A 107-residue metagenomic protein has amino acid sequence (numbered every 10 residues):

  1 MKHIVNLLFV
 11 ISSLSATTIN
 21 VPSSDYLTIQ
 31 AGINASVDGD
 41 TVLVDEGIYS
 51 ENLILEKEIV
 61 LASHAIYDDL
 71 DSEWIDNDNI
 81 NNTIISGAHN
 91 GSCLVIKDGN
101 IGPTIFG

Functional and structural regions predicted by a protein language model:
H3-S15: Sec-dependent N-terminal signal peptides
S12-S15, A31, C93: Terminal export signals
T17-S50: Acidic Gly/Asp/Thr-rich repetitive segments characteristic of extracellular carbohydrate-active and adhesion proteins
S24, I59-G107: Right-handed parallel beta-helix/beta-spiral solenoid domain characteristic of secreted/periplasmic
G39-T41, E46, N52, E58-V60 (+2 more regions): Detector for repetitive beta-architecture
E51-N52, D71: Glycine/Thr-rich phosphate-binding loops of Rossmann-like dinucleotide-binding domains
